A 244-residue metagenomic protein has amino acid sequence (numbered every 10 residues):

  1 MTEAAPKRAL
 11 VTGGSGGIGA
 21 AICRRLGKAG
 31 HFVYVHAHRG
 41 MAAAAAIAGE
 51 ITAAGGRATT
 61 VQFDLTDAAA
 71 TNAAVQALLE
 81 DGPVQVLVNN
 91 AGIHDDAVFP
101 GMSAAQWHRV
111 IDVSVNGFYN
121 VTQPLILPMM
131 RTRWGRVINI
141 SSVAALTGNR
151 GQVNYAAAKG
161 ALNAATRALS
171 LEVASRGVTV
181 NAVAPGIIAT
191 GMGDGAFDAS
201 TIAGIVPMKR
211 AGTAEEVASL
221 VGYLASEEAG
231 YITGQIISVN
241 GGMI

Functional and structural regions predicted by a protein language model:
S15-G16: Conserved glycine-rich cofactor-binding loop
V98-F99, Q106-I111, V137, I202: Substrate-binding pocket helix/loop in short-chain dehydrogenase/reductase
T122, A158, T166: Active-site helix of classical SDR
L127, L171-E172, G230: Alpha-helical segment proximal to the catalytic Tyr-Lys
W134, T213-G242: C-terminal substrate-recognition "lid" of short-chain dehydrogenase/reductases
S142: Residue(s) in the substrate-gating loop at a strand-loop-helix junction that position the organic substrate next
A174, T179, I232-G234: Short, small/polar-rich loop/turn modules that mediate ligand/substrate recognition or access, typified
